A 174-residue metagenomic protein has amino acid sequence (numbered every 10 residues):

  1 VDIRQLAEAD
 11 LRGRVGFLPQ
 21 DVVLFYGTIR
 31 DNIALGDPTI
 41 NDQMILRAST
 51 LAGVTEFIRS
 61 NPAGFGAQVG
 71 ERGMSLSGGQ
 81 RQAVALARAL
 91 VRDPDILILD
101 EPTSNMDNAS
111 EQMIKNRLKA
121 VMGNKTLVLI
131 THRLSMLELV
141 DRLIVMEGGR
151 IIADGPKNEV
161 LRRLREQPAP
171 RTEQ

Functional and structural regions predicted by a protein language model:
D2, T55-V84, L99, M106: ABC-fold ATPase nucleotide-binding domain signature/coupling loops
Q5, R12, R30-E71, K115 (+1 more regions): ABC ATPase nucleotide-binding domain helical subdomain, centered on the C-loop/LSGGQ "ABC signature"
S77-G78, V84-A89, M113, L129: ABC ATPase nucleotide-binding domain "signature" region
R92, L99, G123: Conserved signature/switch motifs of ABC ATPase nucleotide-binding domains
A120-L129, L137: Conserved catalytic loops of ABC-family nucleotide-binding domains
L139-V145, E166: Conserved catalytic segment of ABC-fold P-loop ATPases
D154-G155: ABC ATPase "signature
